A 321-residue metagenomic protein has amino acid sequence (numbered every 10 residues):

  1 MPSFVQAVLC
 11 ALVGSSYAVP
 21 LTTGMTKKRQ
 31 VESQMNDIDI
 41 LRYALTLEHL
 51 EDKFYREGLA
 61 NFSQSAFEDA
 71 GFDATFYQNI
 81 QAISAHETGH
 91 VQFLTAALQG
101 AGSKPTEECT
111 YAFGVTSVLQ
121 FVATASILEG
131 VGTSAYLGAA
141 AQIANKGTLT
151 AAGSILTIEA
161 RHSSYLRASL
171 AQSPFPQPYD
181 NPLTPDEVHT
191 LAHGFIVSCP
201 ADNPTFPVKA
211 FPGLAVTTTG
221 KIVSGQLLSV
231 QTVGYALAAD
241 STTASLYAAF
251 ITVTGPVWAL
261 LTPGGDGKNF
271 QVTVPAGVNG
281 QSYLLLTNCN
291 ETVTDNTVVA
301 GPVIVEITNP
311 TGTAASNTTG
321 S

Functional and structural regions predicted by a protein language model:
M1-Q30, S321: Fungal secretory targeting signals
L21-G320: All-alpha RGS (Regulator of G-protein Signaling) helical domain and cognate RGS-like helical scaffolds
